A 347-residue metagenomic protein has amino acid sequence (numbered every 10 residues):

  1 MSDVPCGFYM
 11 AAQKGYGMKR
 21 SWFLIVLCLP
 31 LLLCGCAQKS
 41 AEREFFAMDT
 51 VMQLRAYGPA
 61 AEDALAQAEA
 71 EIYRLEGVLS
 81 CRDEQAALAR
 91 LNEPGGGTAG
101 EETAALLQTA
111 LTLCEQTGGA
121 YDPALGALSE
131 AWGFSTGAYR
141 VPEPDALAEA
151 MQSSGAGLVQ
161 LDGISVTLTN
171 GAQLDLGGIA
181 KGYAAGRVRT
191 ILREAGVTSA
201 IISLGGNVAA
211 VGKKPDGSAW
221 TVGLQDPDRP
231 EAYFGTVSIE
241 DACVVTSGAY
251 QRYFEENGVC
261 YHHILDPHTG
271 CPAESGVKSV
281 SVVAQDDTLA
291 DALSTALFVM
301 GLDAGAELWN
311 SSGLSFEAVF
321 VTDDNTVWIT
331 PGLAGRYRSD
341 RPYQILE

Functional and structural regions predicted by a protein language model:
P5-C6, M10-P30, C34-E347: Mature catalytic core of soluble alpha/beta enzymes
